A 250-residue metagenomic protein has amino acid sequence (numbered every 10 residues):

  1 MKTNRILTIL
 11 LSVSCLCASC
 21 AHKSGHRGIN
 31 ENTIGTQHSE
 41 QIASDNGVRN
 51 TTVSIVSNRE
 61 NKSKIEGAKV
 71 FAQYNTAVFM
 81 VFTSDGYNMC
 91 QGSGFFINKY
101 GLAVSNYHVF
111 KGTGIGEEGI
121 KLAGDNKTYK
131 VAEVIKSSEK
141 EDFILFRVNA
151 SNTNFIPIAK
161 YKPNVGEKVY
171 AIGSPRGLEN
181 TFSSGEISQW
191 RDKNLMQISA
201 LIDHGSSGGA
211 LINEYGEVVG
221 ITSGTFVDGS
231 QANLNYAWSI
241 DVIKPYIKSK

Functional and structural regions predicted by a protein language model:
M1-L7: Bacterial N-terminal signal peptides that target proteins for export
C17-S19: C-terminal motif of bacterial Sec signal peptides marking the signal peptidase cleavage site
A21-K23: Bacterial signal peptide processing site
H26-G28, G35-S44, T52-S54, N58 (+6 more regions): C-terminal cap/linker of serine protease catalytic domains
K64-A68, A77-A103, T128-K130, G208 (+1 more regions): A conserved glycine-rich beta-strand in the N-terminal activation segment of trypsin-fold
V78-M80, A103-V109, K162-P175, I212-G229 (+1 more regions): Active-site-proximal beta-strands of protease catalytic cores
D85-Q91, N98-T181, L195-Q197: Conserved active-site neighborhood of the chymotrypsin/trypsin-like protease fold
F95-F96, I187, L201-T222: Catalytic nucleophile loop of clan PA
